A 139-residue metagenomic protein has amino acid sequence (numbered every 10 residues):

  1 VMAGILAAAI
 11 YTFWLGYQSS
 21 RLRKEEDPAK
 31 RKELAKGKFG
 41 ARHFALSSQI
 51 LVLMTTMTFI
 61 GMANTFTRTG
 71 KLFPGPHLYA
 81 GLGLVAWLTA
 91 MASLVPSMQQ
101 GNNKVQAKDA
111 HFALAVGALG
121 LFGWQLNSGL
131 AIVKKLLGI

Functional and structural regions predicted by a protein language model:
V1-I139: Membrane-embedded alpha-helical bundles that constitute the cytochrome b-like, heme-associated redox core of multi-pass
